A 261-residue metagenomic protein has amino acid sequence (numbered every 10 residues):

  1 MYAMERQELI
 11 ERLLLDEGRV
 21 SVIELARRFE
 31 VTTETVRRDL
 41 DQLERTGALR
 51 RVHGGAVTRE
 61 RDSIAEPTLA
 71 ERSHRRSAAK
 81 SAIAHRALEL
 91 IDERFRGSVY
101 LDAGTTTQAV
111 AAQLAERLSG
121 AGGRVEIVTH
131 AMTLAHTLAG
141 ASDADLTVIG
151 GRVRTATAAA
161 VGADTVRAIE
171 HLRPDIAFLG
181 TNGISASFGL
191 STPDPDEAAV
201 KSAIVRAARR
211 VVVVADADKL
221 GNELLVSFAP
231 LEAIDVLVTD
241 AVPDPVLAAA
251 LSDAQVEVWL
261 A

Functional and structural regions predicted by a protein language model:
Y2-L25, E30-E34, E44-R45, R51 (+2 more regions): Conserved phosphate- and dinucleotide-binding cores of soluble alpha/beta proteins, encompassing both enzyme active
Y2-L9, L13-I23, R27-Y100, A111-R124 (+1 more regions): HTH-adjacent hinge/linker in prokaryotic transcriptional regulators
V57, V128, T147: Residues in well-ordered beta-strands of folded domains
L101-D102, T129, T239: Short beta-strand scaffold positions
G104-Q108: Gly/Ser/Thr-rich loops at beta-strand to alpha-helix junctions that form or flank small-molecule/cofactor-binding
